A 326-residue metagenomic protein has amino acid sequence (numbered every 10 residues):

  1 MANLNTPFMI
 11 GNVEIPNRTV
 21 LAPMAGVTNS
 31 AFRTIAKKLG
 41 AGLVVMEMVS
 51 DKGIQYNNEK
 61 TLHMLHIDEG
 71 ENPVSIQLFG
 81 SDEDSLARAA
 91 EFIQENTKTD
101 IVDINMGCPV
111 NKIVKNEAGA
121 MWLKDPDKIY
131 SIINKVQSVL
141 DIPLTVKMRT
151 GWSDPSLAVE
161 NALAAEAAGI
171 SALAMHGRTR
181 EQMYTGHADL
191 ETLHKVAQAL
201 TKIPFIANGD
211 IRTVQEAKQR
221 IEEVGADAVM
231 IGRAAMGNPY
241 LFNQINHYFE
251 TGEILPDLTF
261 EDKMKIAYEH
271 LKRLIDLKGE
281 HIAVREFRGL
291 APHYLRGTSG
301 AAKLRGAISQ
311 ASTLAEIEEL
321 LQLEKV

Functional and structural regions predicted by a protein language model:
M1-V326: Flavin-dependent oxidoreductase catalytic cores
